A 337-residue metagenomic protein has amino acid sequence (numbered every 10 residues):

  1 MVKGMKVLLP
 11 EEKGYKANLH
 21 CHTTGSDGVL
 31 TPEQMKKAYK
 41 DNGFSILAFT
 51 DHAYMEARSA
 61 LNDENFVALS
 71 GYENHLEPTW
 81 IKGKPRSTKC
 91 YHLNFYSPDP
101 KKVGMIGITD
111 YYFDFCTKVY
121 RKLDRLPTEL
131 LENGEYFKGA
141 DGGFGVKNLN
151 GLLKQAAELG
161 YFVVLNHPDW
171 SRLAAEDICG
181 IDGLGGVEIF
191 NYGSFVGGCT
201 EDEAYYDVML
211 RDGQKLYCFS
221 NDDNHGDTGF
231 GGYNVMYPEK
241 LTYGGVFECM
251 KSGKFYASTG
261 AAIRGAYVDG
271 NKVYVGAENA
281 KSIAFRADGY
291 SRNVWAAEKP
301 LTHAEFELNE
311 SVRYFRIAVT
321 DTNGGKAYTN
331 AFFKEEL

Functional and structural regions predicted by a protein language model:
M1-P10, G14, D212-Y217, D222-L337: C-terminal functional module detector
V2-F162, N166, L173-A174, G180-D182 (+5 more regions): A metal-dependent hydrolase metal-coordination microenvironment
K40, A157, L210-R211, K251: Alpha-helix boundary recognition
G185-I189, F247-E248: Catalytic pocket-lining loop regions of alpha/beta-barrel enzymes, especially the amidohydrolase/enolase/GH5 lineages
E188-S194, L210-G213, K254: Short, well-ordered alpha-helical segments in soluble proteins
D202-K215: Short, hydrophobic/aliphatic alpha-helical segments
